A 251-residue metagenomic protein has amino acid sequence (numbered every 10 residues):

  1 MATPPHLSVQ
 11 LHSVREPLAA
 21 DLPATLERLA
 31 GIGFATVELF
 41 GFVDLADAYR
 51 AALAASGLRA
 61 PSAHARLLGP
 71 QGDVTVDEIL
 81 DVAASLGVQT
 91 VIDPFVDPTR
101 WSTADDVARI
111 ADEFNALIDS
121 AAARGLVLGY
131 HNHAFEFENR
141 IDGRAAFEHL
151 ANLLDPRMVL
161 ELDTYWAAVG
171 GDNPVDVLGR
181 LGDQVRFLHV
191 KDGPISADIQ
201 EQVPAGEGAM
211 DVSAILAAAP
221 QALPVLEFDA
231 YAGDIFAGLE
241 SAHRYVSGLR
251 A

Functional and structural regions predicted by a protein language model:
M1-G31, V82, G87-Q89, R124 (+4 more regions): Histidine-acidic metal/acid-base catalytic patches
M1-S13, R50, A54-A63: Mobile, glycine- and charge-enriched loop segments and immediately flanking short secondary-structure elements within
S8-A20, H64-D73, W101-D105: Active-site mouth loops of central-metabolism enzymes
H12-V14, F40-F42, A65-L68, V96-P98 (+4 more regions): Active-site beta-loop-alpha junctions enriched in small/polar residues
T36, L68-V159: Active-site acidic/histidine proton-transfer and metal-coordination neighborhood in alpha/beta enzyme cores
E38, S62-H64, I92, G129 (+3 more regions): Conserved beta-strand positions in the central sheet of alpha/beta enzyme cores
F42-A52, R100-S102: Active-site-adjacent beta->alpha loops and helix N-cap segments on the catalytic face of soluble alpha/beta enzymes
A48-A52, E78-I79, D176-R180: A short acidic, amphipathic alpha-helical/loop segment
